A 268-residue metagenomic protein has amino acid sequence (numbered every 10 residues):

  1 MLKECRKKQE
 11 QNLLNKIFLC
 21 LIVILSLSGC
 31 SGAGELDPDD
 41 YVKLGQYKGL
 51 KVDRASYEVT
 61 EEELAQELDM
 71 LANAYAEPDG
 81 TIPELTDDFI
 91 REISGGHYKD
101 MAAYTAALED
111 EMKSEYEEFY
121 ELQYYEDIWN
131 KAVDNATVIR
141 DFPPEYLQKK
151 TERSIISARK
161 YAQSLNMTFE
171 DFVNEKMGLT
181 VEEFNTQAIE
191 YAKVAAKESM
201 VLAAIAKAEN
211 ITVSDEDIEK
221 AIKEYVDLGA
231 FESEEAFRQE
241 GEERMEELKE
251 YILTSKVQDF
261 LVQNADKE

Functional and structural regions predicted by a protein language model:
M1-S28: Sec-dependent bacterial lipoprotein signal peptides
L2, L19, G29-E268: FKBP-type peptidyl-prolyl cis-trans isomerases
